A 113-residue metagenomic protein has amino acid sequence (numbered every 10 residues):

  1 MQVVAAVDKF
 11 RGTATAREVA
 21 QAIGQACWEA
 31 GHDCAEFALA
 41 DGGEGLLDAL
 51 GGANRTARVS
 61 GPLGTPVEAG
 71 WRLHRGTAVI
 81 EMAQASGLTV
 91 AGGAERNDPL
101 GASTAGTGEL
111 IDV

Functional and structural regions predicted by a protein language model:
M1-V113: N-terminal loops that bind phosphate or other acidic moieties and the adjacent beta-alpha structural core
